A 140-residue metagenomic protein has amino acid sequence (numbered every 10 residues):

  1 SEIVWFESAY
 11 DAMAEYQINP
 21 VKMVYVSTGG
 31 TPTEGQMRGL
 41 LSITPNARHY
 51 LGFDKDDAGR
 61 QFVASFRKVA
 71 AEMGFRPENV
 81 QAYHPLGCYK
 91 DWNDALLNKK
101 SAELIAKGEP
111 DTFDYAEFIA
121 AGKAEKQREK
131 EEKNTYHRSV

Functional and structural regions predicted by a protein language model:
S1-W5: N-terminal/domain-start segments enriched in small and hydrophobic, helix-friendly residues, covering either
E7-Y10: Helix N-cap/beta->alpha junction signal
Q17-V140: TOPRIM fold recognition
